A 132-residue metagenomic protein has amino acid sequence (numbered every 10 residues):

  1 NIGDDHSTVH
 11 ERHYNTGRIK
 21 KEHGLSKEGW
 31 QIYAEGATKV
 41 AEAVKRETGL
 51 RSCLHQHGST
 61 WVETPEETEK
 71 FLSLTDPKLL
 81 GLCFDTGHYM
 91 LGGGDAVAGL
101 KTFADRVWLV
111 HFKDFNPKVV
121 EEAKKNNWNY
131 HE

Functional and structural regions predicted by a protein language model:
N1-L82: Active-site acidic/histidine proton-transfer and metal-coordination neighborhood in alpha/beta enzyme cores
E35-T38, E42, R46, P65-G81 (+1 more regions): Histidine-acidic metal/acid-base catalytic patches
S59-T60, H88-L91: Glycine-/small-residue-rich active-site loops that bind phosphorylated ligands and cofactors
D85: Active-site glycine-centered loops adjacent to acidic/histidine catalytic or metal-binding residues that shape
